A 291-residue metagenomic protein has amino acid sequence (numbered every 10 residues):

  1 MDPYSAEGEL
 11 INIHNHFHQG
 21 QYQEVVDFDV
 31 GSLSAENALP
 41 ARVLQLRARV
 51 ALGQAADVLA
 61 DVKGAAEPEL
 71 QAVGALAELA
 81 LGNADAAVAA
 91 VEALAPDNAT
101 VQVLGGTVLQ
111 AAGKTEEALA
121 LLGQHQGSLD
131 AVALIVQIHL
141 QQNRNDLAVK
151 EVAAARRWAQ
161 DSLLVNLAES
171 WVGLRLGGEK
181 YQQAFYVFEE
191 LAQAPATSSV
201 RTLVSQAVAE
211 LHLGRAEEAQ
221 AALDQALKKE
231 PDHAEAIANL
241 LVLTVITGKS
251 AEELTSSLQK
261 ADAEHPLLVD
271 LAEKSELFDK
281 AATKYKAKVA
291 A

Functional and structural regions predicted by a protein language model:
M1-L10, E36-R42, A65-V73, L94-V103 (+5 more regions): Generic helix N-cap/helix-start motif at coil->alpha-helix transitions
M1-N83, L241, I246-K249, E253-A291: N-terminal alpha-helical scaffold/docking segments in eukaryotic complex subunits
H16, R49, E78, L109 (+4 more regions): Residue at a conserved register position within TPR or TPR-like alpha-solenoid repeats
E24-V30, Q54-E67, N83-A95, K114-H125 (+5 more regions): Alpha-helical repeat scaffolds
E78, A86-G105, L109: Long, mid-chain structured domain cores
G106-L109, A118-L122, V136-I138: Feature captures outer-membrane beta-barrel proteins of Gram-negative bacteria and organelles
E169, L174-A291: Structured C-terminal portions of repeat-based eukaryotic scaffold domains
